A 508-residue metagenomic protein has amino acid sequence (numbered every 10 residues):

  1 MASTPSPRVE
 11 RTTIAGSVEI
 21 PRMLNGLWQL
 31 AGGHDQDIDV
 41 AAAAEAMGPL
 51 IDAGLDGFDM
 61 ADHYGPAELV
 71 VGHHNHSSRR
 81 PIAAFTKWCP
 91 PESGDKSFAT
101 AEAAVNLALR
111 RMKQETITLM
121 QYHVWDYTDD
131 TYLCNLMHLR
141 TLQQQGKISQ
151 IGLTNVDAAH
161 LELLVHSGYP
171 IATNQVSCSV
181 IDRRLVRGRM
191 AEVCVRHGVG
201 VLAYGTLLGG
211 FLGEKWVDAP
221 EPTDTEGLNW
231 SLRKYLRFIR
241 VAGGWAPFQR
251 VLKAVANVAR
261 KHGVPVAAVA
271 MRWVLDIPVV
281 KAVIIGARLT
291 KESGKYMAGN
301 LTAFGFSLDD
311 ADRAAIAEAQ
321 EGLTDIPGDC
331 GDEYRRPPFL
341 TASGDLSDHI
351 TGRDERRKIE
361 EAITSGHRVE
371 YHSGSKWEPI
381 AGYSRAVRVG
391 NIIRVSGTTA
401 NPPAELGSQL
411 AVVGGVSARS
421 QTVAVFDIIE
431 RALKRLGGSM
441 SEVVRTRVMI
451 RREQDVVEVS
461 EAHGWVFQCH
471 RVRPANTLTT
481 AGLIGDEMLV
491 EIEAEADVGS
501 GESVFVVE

Functional and structural regions predicted by a protein language model:
M1-A83, Q144, R353-G366, E378-G382 (+2 more regions): N-terminal binding-site loop/beta-alpha segment at the start of enzyme catalytic domains that lines or forms
A2-V9, R196-G200, T225-R250, A254-N257 (+3 more regions): Terminal-tail/helix-coil boundary detector
T12, G209, T225, F339-D427 (+2 more regions): N-terminal presequence-like segments and the immediate start of the first folded domain
V18, V186-S231, P265, R357-E361: Aromatic-lined glycan-binding groove of carbohydrate-active enzymes
I20-L24, D56-G57, P81-F85, T116-Q121 (+8 more regions): Structural preference for beta-strand elements that scaffold enzyme active sites
N25, F58, V71, A84 (+12 more regions): Conserved, mostly hydrophobic/aromatic
H34-D35, G48, D95-L185, R189 (+1 more regions): Glycine/proline-rich, positively charged, aromatic-decorated active-site loop/lid region on the catalytic face
A46, A99-L109, V255, R419-R435: Short, well-ordered amphipathic alpha-helical segments that serve as non-catalytic structural scaffolds within diverse
